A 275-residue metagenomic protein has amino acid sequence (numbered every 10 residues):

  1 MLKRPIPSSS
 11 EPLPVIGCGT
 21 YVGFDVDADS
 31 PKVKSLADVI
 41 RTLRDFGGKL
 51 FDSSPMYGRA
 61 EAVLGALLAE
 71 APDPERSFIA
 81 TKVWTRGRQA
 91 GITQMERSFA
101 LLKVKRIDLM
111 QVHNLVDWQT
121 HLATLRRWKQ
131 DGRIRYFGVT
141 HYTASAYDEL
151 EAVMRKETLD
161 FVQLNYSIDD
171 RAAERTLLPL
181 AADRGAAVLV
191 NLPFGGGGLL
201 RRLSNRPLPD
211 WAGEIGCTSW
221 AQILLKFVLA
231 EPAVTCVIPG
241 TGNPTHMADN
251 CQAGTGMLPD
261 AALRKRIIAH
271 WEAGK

Functional and structural regions predicted by a protein language model:
M1-S77: N-terminal binding-site loop/beta-alpha segment at the start of enzyme catalytic domains that lines or forms
I6, C18, F51, L64 (+10 more regions): Conserved, mostly hydrophobic/aromatic
I16-Y21, D52-S54, A80-K82, M110-H113 (+4 more regions): A cross-family glycoside hydrolase active-site/sugar-binding cleft signature
Y21-K34, A80-Q89, T140, P209-T218: Active-site mouth loops of central-metabolism enzymes
V26-P31, R41, R86-A172, T176 (+2 more regions): Glycine/proline-rich, positively charged, aromatic-decorated active-site loop/lid region on the catalytic face
M56, A71-A90, N114: Structural motif corresponding to the early beta-alpha repeats
L64-L67, L125, L150-V153, A181 (+1 more regions): Hydrophobic packing residues within well-ordered alpha-helices of enzyme cores
T158-F161, T176-K275: Structured C-terminal cap/extension of enzyme domains
